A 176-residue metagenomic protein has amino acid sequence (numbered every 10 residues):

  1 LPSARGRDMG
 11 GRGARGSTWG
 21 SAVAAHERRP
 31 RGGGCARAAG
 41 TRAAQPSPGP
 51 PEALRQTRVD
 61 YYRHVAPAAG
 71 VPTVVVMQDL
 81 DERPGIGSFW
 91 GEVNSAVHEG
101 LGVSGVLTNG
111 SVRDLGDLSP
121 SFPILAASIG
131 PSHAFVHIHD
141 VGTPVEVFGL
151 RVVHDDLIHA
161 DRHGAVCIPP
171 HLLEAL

Functional and structural regions predicted by a protein language model:
L1-H154, C167-L176: Feature captures the catalytic cores and cofactor-binding loops of soluble hydro-lyases/lyases that act on carboxylate
